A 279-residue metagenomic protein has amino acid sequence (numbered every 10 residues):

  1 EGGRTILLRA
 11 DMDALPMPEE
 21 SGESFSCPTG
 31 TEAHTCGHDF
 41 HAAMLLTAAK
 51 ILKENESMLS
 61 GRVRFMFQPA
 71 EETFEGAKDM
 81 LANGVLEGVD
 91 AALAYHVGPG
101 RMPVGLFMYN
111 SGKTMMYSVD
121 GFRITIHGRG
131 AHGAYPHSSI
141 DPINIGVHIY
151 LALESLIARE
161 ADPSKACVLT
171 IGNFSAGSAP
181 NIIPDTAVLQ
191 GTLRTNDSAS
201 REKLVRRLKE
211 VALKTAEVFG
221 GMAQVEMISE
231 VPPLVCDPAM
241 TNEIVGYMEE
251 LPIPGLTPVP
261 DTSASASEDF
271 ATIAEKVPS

Functional and structural regions predicted by a protein language model:
E1-G2: A non-catalytic alpha/beta surface segment that caps or lines the substrate-entry region of metallo-dependent hydrolase
I6-L7: Conserved beta-strand elements of the Class I
A10-M12: Transmembrane beta-barrel strands of outer-membrane/channel proteins
L15-M17, G22-A33, D39-F40, S57-P184: Histidine/acidic-residue-rich, glycine-tolerant segments that coordinate divalent metal ions
T35-L52: Active-site alpha-helical elements of protease catalytic centers
A49-N55, A274-K276: Alpha-helix C-terminal capping segments
N144-S279: Metal-dependent amide/peptide-bond hydrolase catalytic core, centered on the "pita-bread" metallohydrolase fold
